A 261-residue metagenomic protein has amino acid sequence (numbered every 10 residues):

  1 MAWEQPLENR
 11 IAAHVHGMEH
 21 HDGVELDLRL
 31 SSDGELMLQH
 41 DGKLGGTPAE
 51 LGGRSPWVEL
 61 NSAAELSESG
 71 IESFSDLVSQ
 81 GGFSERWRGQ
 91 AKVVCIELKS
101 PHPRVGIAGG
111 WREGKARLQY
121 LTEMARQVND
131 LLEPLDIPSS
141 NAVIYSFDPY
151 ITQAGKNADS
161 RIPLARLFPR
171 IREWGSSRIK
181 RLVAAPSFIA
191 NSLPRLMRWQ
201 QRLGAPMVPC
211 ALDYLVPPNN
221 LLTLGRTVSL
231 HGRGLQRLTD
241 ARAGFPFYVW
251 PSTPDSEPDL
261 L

Functional and structural regions predicted by a protein language model:
M1-L261: Phosphate-group recognition and catalysis centered on beta-loop-alpha active-site segments
